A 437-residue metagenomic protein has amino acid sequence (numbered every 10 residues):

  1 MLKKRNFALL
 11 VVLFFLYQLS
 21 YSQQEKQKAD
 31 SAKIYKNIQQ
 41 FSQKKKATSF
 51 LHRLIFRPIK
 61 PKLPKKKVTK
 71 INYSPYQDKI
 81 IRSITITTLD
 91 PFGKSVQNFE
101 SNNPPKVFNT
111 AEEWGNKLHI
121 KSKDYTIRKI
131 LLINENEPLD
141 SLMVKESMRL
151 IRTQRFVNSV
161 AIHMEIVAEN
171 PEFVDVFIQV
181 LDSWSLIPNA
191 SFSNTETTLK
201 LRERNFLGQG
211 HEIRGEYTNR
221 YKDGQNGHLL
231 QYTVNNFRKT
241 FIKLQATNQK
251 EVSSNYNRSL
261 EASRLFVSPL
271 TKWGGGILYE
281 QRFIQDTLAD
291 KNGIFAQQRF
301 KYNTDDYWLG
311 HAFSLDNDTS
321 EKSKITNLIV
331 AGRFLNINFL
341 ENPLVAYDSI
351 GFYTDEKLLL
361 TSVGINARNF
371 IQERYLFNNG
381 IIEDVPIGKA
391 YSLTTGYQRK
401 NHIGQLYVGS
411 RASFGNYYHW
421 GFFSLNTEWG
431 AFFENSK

Functional and structural regions predicted by a protein language model:
L2-K3, Y21-S436: Immediate N-terminus of the mature polypeptide
K4-V11: Sec-dependent signal peptide recognition, specifically the positively charged N-region followed immediately by
V12-Y21: Hydrophobic h-region of N-terminal signal peptides that target proteins for export in Gram-negative bacteria
